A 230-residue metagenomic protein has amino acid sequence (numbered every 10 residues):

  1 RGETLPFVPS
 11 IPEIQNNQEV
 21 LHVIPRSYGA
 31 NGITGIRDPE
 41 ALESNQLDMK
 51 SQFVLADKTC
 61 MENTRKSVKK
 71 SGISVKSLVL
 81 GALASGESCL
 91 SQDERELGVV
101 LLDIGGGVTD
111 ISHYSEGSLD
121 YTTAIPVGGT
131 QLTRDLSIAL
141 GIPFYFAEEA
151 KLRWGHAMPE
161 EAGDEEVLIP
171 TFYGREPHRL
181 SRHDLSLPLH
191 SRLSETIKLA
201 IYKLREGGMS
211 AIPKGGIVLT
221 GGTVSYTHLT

Functional and structural regions predicted by a protein language model:
R1-V100, P143-Y145, E149, G155-P188 (+1 more regions): Nucleotide/phosphate-binding catalytic cleft detector across ATP-hydrolyzing and phosphate-transferring enzymes
V68, D103, L136, A200 (+1 more regions): Residue-level signature of catalytic and energy-coupling elements of molecular machines, predominantly ATP/GTP-dependent
D93-Y121: Gly/Thr-rich phosphate-binding beta-strand-loop-beta motif of the actin/hexokinase/Hsp70
L119-Q131: Short glycine-rich, Thr/Ser-proximal phosphate-binding strand/loop in the N-terminal lobe of ATP-dependent enzymes
T133-L140: A conserved active-site cap/scaffold subdomain adjacent to cofactor or substrate pockets
R192-I201: A general structural motif
S210-G222: Short glycine-rich phosphate-binding loop at a beta-alpha junction
T227-T230: Conserved small/polar residues in nucleotide/adenosyl-binding loops
